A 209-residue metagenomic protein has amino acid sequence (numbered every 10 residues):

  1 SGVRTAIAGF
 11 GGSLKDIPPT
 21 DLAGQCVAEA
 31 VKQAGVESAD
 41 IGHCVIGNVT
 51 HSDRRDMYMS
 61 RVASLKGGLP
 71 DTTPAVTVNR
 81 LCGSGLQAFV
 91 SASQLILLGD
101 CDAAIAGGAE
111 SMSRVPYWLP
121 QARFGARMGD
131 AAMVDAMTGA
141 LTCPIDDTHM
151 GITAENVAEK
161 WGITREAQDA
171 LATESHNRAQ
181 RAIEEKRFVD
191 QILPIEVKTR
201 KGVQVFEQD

Functional and structural regions predicted by a protein language model:
V3-T5, K15-T20, G24, Q33 (+1 more regions): N-terminal extracellular/periplasmic Venus flytrap/periplasmic-binding protein-like
G9-V36, D40-R54: N-terminal beta-alpha supersecondary unit
G11-G12, D56-M57, R114-P120: Short acidic, glycine/serine/threonine-rich loops at helix termini
I17, C44, N48-A104, M133 (+1 more regions): Conserved catalytic cysteine-centered active-site region of acyl-thioester-dependent Claisen-condensing enzymes
P19-G35, M59-A63, A88, M150-V157 (+1 more regions): Short, well-ordered amphipathic alpha-helical segments that serve as non-catalytic structural scaffolds within diverse
A39-G47, P74-N79, A106-G108, A167-E174 (+1 more regions): Beta-strand segments within the central parallel beta-sheet cores of soluble alpha/beta enzyme folds
N79-E110, I152, A158-R187: Active-site-proximal alpha-helical scaffold in enzymes
D102-V157: Flexible glycine-/small-residue-enriched beta->alpha junction loops that bind anionic phosphate/pyrophosphate groups
